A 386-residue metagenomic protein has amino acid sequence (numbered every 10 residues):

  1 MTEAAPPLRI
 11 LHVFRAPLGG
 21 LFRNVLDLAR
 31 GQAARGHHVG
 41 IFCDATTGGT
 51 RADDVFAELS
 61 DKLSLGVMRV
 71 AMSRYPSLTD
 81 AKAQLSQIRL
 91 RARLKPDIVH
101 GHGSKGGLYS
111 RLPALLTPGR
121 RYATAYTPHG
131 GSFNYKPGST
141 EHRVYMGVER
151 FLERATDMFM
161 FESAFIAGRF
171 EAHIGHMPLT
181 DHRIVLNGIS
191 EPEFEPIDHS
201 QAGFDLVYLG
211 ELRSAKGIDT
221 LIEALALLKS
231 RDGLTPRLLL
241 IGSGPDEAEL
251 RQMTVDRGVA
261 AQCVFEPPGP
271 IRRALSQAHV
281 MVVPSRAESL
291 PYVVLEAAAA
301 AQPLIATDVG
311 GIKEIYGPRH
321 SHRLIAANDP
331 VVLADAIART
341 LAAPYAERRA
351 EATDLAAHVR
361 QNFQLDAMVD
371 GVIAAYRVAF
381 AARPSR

Functional and structural regions predicted by a protein language model:
H12-T79, D181, G244: N-terminal strand-loop element at the rim of the active site of nucleotide-sugar-dependent glycosyltransferases
F22-R30, F204-K229, P245-R251, V331: A conserved mid-protein helix/loop that constitutes part of the nucleotide-sugar donor-binding site
T79-L85, Y122-A123, F133-F151, A155 (+1 more regions): Nucleotide-sugar donor phosphate/pyrophosphate-binding loop at the beta->alpha transition of glycosyltransferases
R154-D181, I189: A short, active-site helix/loop in glycosyltransferases that binds the activated sugar's phosphate group
R251-P267: Nucleotide-activated donor-binding/catalytic signature segment of Leloir-type glycosyltransferases, i.e., the conserved
R286: Aromatic "clamp/platform" in nucleotide-sugar-dependent glycosyltransferases that forms part of the donor/acceptor
P303-A306: Short hydrophobic beta-strand element within catalytic cores of glycosyltransferases and related nucleotide-activated
P318-V331, R339-Y345: Conserved acidic donor-binding segment of nucleotide-sugar-dependent glycosyltransferases
